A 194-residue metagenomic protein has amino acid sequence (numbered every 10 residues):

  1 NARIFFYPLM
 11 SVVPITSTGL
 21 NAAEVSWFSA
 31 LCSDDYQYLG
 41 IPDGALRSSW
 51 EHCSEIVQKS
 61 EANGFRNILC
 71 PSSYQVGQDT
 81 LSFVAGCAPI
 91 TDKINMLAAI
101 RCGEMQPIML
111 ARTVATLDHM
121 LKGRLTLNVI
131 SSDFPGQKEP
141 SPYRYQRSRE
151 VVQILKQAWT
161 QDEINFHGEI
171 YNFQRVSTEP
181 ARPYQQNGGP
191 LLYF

Functional and structural regions predicted by a protein language model:
F5-Y7: Aromatic (phenylalanine/tyrosine) cluster motif
S11-T91, Q185-L192: N-terminal beta1-alpha1-beta2 module of alpha/beta enzyme domains
L20-L46, Q106-I170: Flexible, glycine-rich active-site loops centered on histidine and acidic residues that chelate a metal or position
I68, M96, L125-L127: Hydrophobic residues within beta-strands of alpha/beta enzymes
T91-L97: Conserved catalytic cysteine-centered active-site region of acyl-thioester-dependent Claisen-condensing enzymes
L97-E104: The substrate-binding groove and active-site-proximal loops of carbohydrate-active enzymes, especially glycoside
I154, A158, F173, G189-F194: Aromatic- and glycine-enriched pocket-lining scaffold segments that form the walls of small-molecule binding clefts
